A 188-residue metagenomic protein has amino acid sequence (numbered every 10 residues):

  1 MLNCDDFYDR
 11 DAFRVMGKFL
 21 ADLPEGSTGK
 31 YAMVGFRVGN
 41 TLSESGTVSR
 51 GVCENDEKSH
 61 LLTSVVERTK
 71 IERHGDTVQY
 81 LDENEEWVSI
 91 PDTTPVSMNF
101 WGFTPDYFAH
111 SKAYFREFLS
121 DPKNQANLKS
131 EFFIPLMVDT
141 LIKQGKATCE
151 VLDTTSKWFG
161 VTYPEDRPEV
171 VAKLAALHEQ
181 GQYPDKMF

Functional and structural regions predicted by a protein language model:
M1, M33-V34, V151: Structural beta-sheet core signal
M1-F7: Short beta-strand-to-loop acidic/aromatic patch adjacent to the donor-nucleotide binding site
N3, V15-M16, M137: Short, hydrophobic/aromatic alpha-helical segments in well-folded domains
C4, F36, T154: Cofactor-binding loop segments of dinucleotide-utilizing enzymes, especially the Rossmann-like FAD- and NAD(P)+-binding
C4, K30, A147: Short coil/turn segments at beta-strand junctions that form active-site/ligand-binding loops
D9-R10, V161: Loop/helix-junction capping segments adjacent to catalytic residues or to phosphate/diphosphate-binding pockets
R10-F100: Conserved core of the sugar-phosphate nucleotidyltransferase
N55-D56, V65, K70-F188: Conserved alpha/beta core of the MobA/IspD/sugar-nucleotide pyrophosphorylase nucleotidyltransferase superfamily
